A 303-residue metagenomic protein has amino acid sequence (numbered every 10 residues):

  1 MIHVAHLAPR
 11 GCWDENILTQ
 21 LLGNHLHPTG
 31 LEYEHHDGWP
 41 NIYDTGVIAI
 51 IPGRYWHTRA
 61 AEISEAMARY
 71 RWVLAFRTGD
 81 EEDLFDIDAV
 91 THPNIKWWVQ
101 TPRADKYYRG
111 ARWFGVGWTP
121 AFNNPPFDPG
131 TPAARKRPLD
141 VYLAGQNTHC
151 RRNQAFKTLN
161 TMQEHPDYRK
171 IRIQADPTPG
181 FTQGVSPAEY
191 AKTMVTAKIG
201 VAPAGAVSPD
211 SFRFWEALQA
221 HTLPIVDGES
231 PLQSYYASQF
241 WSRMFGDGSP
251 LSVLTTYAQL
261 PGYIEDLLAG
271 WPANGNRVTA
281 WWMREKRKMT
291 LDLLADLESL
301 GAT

Functional and structural regions predicted by a protein language model:
M1-W215, Q219-D247, V253, W281-G301: Nucleotide-sugar donor-binding catalytic core of glycosyltransferases
Y257-A269, L291-E298: Two-component system phosphotransfer/interaction surface
P261-R284: Conserved donor-nucleotide binding/catalytic region of nucleotide-linked donor-dependent transferases
